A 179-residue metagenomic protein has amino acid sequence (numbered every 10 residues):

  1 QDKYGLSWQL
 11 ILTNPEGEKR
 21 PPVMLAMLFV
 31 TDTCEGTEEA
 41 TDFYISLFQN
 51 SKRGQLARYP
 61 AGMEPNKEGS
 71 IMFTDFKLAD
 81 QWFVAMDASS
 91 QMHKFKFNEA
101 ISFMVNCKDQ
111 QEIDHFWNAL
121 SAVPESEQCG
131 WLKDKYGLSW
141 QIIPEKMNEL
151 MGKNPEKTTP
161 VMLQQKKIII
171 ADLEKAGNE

Functional and structural regions predicted by a protein language model:
Q1-W8, K133-W140: Short, glycine-anchored, charge-dense loop/turn motifs used at functional sites
D2, L25, Y44, F76 (+3 more regions): Terminal peptide-recognition signature
W8-L10, R58-F95, W140-E145: Conserved short beta-strand elements that form part of the metal-binding/catalytic scaffold of enzyme active sites
Q9-G62, A100-S102, K146-E179: N-terminal beta-strand motif that seeds the catalytic metal site of vicinal oxygen chelate
M24-T33, S70-K77, H93-E112, F116-N118 (+1 more regions): Vicinal oxygen chelate
H115-A122, K135-I142: Conserved, surface-exposed functional patches that form binding/active-site neighborhoods
P124-G130: Beta-rich strand-turn-strand
